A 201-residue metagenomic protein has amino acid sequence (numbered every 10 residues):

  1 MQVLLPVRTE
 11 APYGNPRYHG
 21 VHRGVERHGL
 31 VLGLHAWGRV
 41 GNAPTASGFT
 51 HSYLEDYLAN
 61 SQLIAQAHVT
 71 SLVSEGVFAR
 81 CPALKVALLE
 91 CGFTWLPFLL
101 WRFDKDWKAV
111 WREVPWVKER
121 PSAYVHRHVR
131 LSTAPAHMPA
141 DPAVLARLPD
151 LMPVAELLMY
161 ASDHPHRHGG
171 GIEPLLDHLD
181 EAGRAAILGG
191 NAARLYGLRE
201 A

Functional and structural regions predicted by a protein language model:
M1-H68, H164, L198: Active-site gating/metal-coordination segments in enzymes
Q2-L5, L32-L34, V86-L88, V129-T133 (+1 more regions): Hydrophobic faces of well-ordered beta-strands that scaffold small-molecule active sites in alpha/beta enzyme cores
T9-P16, A134-P142, H166-R167: Acidic-and-aromatic substrate-binding clefts and catalytic sites of carbohydrate-active enzymes
A36-G38, L63-S74, W95-W116: Conserved N-terminal glycine/acidic-rich loop preference
W37-G38, V73, G92, A136-H137 (+1 more regions): Catalytic metal-binding/acid-base residues of hydrolase active sites
V40-S61, D106-H128: Active-site gating loops and adjacent loop-to-helix segments of metal-dependent hydrolytic enzymes
N42-T50, G92-K108, D141-A146, P165-H178: Histidine/acidic-residue-rich catalytic or RNA/ligand-binding cores of hydrolases and nuclease-related proteins
E75-G76, P82-V86, T94-W95, P115-E119 (+4 more regions): Mid-to-C-terminal alpha-helical segments outside catalytic/metal-binding sites
